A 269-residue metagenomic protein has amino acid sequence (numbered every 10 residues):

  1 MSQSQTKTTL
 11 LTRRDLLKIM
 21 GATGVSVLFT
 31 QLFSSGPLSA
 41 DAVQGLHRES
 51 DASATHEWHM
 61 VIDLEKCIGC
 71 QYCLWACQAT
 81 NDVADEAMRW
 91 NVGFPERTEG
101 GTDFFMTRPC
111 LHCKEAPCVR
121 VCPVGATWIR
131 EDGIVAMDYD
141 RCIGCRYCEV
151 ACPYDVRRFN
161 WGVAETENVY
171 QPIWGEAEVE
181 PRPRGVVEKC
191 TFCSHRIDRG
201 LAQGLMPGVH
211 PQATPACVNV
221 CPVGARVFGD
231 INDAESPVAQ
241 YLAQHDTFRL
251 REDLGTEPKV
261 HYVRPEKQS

Functional and structural regions predicted by a protein language model:
S2-G24: N-terminal secretory signal peptides and thylakoid transit peptides that target proteins across membranes
T9-L11, T30-G69, L250-G255, H261-Y262 (+1 more regions): C-terminal segment of N-terminal export signals and the immediately downstream linker at the start of the mature
G36-E49, A79-M106, W128-R141, D155-V186 (+2 more regions): Non-heme iron-sulfur electron-transfer modules
S53-L64, R97-G100, T107-L111, G175-E180 (+1 more regions): Short, intrinsically disordered, charge-biased short linear motifs at domain edges
C67-C73, C77, C110-C113, C118 (+6 more regions): Short cysteine clusters
Y72-Q78, D82-D85, C118, T127-W128 (+4 more regions): Short functional micro-motifs and their immediate structural scaffolds
G185-D198: Cys/His Zn-binding finger modules involved in RNA regulation
H195-S269: Long, compositionally biased charged/polar accessory segments in the mid-to-C-terminal portions of proteins
